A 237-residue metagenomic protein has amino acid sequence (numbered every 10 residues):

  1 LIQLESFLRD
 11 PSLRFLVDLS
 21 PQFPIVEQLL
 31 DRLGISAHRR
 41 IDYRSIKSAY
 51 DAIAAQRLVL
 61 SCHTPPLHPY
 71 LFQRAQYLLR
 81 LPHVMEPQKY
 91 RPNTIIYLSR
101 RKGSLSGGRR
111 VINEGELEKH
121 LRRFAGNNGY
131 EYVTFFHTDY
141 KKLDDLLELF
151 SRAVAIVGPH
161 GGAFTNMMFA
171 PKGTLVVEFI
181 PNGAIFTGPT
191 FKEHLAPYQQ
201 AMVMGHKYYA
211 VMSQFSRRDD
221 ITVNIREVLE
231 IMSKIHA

Functional and structural regions predicted by a protein language model:
L1-A237: The feature primarily captures lumenal catalytic ectodomains of type II secretory-pathway glycosyltransferases
